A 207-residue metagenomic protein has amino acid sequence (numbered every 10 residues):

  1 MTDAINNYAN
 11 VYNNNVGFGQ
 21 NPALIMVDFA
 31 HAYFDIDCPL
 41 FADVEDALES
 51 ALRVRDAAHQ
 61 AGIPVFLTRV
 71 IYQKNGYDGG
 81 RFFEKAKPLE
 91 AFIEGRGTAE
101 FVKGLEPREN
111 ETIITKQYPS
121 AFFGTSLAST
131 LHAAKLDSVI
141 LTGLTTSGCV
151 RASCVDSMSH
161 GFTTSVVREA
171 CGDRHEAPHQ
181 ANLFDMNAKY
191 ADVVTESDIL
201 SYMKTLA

Functional and structural regions predicted by a protein language model:
M1-R108, T112, Y202-A207: Active-site acidic carboxylates
Q60-I63, K135, G161: Glycine-centered short loops/turns at secondary-structure junctions
G95-L144: Internal catalytic-core helix/loop-beta-alpha segment that presents or stabilizes conserved functional determinants
I140-G143, T163-E176: A short glycine-rich beta-strand->turn/loop micro-motif centered on a GG-aromatic cluster
T146-S153: Short glycine/serine/threonine-rich phosphate/pyrophosphate-binding segments that cradle anionic phosphate groups
H175-N187: Active-site-proximal loop->helix
Y190-A207: A charged, well-structured terminal subsegment
